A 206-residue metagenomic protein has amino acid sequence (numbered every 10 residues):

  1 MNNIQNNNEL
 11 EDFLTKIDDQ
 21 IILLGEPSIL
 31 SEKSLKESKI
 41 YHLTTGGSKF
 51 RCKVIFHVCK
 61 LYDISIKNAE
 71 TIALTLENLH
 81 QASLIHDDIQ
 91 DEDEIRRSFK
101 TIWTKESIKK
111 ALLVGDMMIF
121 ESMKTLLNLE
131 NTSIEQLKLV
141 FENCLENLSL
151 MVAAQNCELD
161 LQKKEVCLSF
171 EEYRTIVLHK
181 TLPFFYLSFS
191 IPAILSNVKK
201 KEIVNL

Functional and structural regions predicted by a protein language model:
M1-G25: N-terminal amphipathic/basic leader segments beginning at the initiator methionine
E26-L206: Mg2+-dependent prenyl diphosphate-binding active-site environment of isoprenoid biosynthetic enzymes
